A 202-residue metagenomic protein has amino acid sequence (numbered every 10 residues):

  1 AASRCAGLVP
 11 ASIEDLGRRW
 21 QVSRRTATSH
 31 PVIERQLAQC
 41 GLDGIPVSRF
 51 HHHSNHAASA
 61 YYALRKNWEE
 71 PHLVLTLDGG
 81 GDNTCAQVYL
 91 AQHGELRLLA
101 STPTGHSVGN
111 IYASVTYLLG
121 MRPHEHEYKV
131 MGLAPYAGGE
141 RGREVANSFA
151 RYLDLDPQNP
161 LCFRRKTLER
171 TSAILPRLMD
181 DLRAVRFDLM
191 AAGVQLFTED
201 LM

Functional and structural regions predicted by a protein language model:
A1-L201: Short acidic/glycine-rich loops and adjacent helix/strand connectors that line catalytic pockets where negatively
